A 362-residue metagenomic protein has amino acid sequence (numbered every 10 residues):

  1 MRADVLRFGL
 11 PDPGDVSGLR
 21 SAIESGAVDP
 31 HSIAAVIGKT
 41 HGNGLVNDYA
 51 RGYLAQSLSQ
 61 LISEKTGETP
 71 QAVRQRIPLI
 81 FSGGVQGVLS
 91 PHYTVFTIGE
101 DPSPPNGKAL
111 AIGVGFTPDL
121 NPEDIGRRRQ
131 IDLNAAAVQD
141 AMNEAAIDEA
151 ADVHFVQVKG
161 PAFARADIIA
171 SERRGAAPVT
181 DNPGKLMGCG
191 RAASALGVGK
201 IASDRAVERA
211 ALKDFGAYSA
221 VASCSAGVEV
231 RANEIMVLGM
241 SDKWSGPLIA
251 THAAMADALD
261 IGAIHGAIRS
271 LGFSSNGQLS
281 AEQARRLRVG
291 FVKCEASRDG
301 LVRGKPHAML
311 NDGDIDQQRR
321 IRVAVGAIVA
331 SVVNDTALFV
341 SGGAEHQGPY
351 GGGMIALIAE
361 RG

Functional and structural regions predicted by a protein language model:
M1-G362: Terminal domain-initiation and capping elements
